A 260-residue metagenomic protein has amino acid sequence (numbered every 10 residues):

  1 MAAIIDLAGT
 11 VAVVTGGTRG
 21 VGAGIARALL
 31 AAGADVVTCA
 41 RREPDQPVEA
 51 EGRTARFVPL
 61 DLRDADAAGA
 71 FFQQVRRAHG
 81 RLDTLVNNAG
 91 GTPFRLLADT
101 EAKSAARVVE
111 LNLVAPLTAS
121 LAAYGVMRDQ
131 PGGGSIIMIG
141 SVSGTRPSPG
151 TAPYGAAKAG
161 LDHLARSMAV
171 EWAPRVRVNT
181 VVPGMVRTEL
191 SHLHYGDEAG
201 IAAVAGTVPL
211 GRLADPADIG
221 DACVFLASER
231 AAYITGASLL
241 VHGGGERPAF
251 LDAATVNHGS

Functional and structural regions predicted by a protein language model:
A2-A3, R146, T235-S260: Short C-terminal tail/terminal secondary-structure segment of NAD(P)H-dependent dehydrogenase/reductase domains
T18-R19: Conserved glycine-rich cofactor-binding loop
L96-L97, S104-V109, V204: Substrate-binding pocket helix/loop in short-chain dehydrogenase/reductase
S120, A157, A165: Active-site helix of classical SDR
G125, A169-P174, A232: Alpha-helical segment proximal to the catalytic Tyr-Lys
S141: Residue(s) in the substrate-gating loop at a strand-loop-helix junction that position the organic substrate next
T180, A199-R230, I234, L239-G243: C-terminal helical subdomain
